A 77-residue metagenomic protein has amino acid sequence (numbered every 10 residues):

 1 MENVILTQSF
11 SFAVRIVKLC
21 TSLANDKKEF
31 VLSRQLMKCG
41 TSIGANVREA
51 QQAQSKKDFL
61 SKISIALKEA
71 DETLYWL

Functional and structural regions predicted by a protein language model:
M1-L77: Amphipathic alpha-helical assembly/interaction segments
